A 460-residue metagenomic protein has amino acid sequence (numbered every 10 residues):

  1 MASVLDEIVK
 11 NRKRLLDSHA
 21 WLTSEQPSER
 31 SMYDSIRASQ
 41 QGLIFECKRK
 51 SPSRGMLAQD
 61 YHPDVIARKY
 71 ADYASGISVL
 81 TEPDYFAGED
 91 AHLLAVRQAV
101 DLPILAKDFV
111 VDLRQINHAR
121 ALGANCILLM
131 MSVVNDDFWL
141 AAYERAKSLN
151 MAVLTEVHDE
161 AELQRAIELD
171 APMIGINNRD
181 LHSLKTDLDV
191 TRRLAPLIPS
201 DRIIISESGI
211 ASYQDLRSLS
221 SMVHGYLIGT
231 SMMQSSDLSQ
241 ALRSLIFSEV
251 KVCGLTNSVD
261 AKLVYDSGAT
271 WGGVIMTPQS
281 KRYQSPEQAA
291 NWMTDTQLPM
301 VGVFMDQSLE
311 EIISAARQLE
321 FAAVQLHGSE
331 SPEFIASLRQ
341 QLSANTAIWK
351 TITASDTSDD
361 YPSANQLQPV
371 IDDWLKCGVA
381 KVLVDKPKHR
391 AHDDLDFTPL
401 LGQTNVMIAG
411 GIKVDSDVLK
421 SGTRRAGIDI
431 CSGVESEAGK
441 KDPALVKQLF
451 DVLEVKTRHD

Functional and structural regions predicted by a protein language model:
M1-I104, V111-R114, D136, R145-M173 (+3 more regions): Conserved N-terminal beta1-alpha1 strand-loop-helix module at the mouth
F109, A124-N125, M130-S132, D136: Basic (Lys/Arg-enriched) interaction patch that binds polyanionic ligands
D112, N117, A121-C126: N-terminal/domain-start alpha-helical segments
H118-A121, A141-R145: Active-site-proximal loop->helix
N125-C126, N177, L245-I246: Bateman (tandem CBS) regulatory domains
L227-G229: N-terminal pre-core extensions flanking Radical SAM catalytic domains
